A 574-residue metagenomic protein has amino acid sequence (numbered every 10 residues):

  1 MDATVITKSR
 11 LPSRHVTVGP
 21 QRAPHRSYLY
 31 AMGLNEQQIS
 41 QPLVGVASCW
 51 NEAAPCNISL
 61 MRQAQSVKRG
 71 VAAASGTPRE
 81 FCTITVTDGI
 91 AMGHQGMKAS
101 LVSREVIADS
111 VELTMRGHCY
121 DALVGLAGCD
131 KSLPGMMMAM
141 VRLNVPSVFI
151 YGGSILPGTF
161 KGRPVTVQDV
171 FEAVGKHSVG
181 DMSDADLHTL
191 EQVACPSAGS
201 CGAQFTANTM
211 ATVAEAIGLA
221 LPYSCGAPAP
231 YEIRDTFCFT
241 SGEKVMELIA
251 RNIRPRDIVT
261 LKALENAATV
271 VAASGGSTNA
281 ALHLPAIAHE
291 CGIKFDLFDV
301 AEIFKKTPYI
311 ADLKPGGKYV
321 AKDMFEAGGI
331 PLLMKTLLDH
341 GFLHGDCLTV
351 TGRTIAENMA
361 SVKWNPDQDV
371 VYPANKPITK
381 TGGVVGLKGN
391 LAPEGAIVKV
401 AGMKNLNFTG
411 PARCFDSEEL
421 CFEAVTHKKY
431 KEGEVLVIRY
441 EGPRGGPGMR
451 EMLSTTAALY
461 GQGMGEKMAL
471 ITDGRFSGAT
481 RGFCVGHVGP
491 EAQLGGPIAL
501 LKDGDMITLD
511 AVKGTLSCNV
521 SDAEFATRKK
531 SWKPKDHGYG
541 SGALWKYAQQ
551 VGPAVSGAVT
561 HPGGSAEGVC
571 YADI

Functional and structural regions predicted by a protein language model:
D2-E52, C56-I58, Q63-C82, G89-I90 (+5 more regions): Catalytic or ion-coupling anion/metal-binding cores of large enzyme and transporter domains
V71, S110-T114: Glycine-rich, N-terminal phosphate-binding loop and its surrounding beta-alpha-beta segment
S100-D109: Glycine-rich, highly charged phosphate/nucleotide-binding loops
T114-M136, V148-Y151: A short, small-residue-rich loop immediately preceding and capping a beta-strand
